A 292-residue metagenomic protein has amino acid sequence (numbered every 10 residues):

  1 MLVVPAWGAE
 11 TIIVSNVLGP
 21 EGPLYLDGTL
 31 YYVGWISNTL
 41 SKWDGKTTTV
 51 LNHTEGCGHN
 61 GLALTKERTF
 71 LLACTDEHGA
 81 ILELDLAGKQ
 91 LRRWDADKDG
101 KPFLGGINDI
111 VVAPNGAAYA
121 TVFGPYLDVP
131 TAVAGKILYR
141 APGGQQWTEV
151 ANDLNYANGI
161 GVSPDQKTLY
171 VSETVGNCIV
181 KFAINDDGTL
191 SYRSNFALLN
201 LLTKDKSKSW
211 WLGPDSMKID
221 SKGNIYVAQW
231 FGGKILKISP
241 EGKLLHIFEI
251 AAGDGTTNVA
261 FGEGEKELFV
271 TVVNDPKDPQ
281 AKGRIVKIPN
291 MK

Functional and structural regions predicted by a protein language model:
M1-P5: Bacterial N-terminal signal peptides
W7-V17, G45-T47, R193-F196, M291: A short helix->beta-strand "capping" segment at the edge of beta-propeller domains
S15-G28, W35, T54-C74, A80 (+8 more regions): Beta-rich, blade/repeat-based domains predominating in secreted/periplasmic proteins but also intracellular
Y31-H53: Beta-propeller domains
S37-T39, E77-G79, P125-D128, G176-C178 (+2 more regions): Short glycine/acidic-enriched loop and turn motifs that connect beta-strands
T39-S41, A80-L82, G135-L138, C178-V180 (+2 more regions): A short loop-to-beta-strand structural motif that recurs across blades of beta-propeller domains
F182-T189, P289-K292: Short loop/turn segments immediately following beta-strands, especially the blade-tip and inter-blade linker loops
